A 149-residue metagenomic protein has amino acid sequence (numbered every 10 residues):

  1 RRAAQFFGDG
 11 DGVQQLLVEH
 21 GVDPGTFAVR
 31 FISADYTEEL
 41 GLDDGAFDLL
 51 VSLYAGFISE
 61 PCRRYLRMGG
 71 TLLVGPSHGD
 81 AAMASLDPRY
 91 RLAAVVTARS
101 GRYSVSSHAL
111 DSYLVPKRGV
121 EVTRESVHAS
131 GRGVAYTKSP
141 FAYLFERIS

Functional and structural regions predicted by a protein language model:
R1-E39: Class I SAM-dependent methyltransferase SAM/SAH-binding core
A3-G10, G79-R89, G101-H108: Short, charged, surface-exposed secondary-structure boundary motifs
A34-L50: A short acidic, Gly/Pro-enriched loop at the edge of an enzyme's catalytic core that lines a small-molecule cofactor
L53-I58, P76-G79: Short beta->alpha connector loops
F57-T71: A short glycine-rich, Lys/Arg-flanked "PGG" loop and its adjoining helix->strand segment in the class I
G69-A82, A94: Conserved beta-strand signature within the Rossmann-like core of class I S-adenosyl-L-methionine
L92-A98, S126-A129: Conserved S-adenosyl-L-methionine
H108-S149: Core SAM-dependent methyltransferase catalytic element
